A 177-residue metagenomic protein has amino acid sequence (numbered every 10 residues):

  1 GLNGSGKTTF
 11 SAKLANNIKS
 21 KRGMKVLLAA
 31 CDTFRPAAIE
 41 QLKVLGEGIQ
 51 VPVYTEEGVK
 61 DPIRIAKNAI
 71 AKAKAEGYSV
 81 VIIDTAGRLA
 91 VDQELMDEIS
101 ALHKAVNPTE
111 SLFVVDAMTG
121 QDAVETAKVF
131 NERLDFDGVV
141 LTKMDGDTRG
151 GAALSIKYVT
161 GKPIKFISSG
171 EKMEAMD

Functional and structural regions predicted by a protein language model:
G1-D177: P-loop/Walker A NTP-binding module and the surrounding RecA-like catalytic core of P-loop NTPases
